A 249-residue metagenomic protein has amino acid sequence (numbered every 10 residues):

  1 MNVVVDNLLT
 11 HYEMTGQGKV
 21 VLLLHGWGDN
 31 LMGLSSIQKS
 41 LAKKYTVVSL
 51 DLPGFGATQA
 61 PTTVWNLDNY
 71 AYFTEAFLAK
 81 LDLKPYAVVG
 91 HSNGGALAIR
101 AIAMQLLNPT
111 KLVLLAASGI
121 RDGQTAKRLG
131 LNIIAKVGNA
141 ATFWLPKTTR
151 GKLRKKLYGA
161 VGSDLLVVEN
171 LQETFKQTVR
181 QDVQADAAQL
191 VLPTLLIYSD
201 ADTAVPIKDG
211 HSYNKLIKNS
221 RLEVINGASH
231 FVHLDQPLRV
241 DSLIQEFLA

Functional and structural regions predicted by a protein language model:
M1-V21, A42-Y45, L83-K84, T110 (+2 more regions): Alpha/beta-hydrolase fold catalytic core
L8, E13-A57: Conserved HGGG/HGGXW glycine-rich cap/lid loop of the alpha/beta-hydrolase fold
S49-V89, S242: Active-site loop/oxyanion-hole signature of alpha/beta-hydrolase fold enzymes
G90-G94, A98: Gly/Ala-rich beta-loop-alpha elbow adjacent to hydrolase catalytic centers
I99-M104, P109-F143: Flexible "cap/lid" loop of the alpha/beta hydrolase fold
T125-R128, K136-L192: Conserved alpha/beta-hydrolase catalytic His-Asp/Glu region
L190, L196-Y198, D202: Short beta-strand/loop motif that positions the catalytic acidic residue of the alpha/beta-hydrolase fold
A228-D241: Catalytic histidine-centered segment of alpha/beta-hydrolase-like enzymes
